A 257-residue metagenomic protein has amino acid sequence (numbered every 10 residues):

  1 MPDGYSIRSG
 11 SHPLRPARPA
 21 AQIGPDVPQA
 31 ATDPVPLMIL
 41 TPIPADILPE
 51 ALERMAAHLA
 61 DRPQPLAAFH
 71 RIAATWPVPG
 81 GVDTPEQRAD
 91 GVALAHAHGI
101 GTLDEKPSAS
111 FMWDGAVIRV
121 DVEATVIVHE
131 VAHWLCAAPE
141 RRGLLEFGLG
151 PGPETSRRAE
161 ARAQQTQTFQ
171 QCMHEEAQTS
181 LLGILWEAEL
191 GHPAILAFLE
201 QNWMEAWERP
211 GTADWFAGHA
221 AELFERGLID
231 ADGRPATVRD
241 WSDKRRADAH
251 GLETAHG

Functional and structural regions predicted by a protein language model:
P2-P19, I23-D104, D232-G251: A metal-dependent hydrolase signature that marks the N-terminal structural subdomain at the beginning of catalytic folds
P34, M38, I195-G257: Pan-zinc metallopeptidase signature
I100-S110, V117-V120: N-terminal "first-domain core" detector
K106-D114, A137-E176, F198-W203: Post-HEXXH active-site segment of zinc metalloproteases
W113-V126, F169: Short pre-active-site segment immediately N-terminal to the catalytic Zn-binding motif
T125-A138: Active-site recognition of the HExxH zinc-binding catalytic motif
M173-A188: An active-site-proximal "capping" alpha-helix that borders the catalytic cofactor pocket
W186-F198: Substrate-binding/catalytic groove segments of enzymes that remodel or degrade extracellular structural polymers
